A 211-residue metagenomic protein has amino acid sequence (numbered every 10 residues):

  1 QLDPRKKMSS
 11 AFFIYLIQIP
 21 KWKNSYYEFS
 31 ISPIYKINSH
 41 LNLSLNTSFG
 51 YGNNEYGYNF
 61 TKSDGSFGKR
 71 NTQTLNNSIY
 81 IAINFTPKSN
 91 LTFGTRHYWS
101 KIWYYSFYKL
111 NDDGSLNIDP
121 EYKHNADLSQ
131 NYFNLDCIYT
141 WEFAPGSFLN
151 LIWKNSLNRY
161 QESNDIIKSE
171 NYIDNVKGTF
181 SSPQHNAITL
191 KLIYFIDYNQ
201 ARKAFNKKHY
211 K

Functional and structural regions predicted by a protein language model:
Q1-K211: Exposed, low-structure sequence patches enriched in small/polar residues
